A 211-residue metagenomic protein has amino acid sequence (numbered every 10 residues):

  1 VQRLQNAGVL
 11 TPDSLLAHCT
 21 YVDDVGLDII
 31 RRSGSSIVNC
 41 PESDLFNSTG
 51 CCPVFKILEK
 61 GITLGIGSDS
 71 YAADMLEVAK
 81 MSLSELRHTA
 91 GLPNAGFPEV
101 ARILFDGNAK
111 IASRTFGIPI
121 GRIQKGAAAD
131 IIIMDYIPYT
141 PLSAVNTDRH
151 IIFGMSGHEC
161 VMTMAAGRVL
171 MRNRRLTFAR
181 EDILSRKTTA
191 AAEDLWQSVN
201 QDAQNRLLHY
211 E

Functional and structural regions predicted by a protein language model:
V1-S36, N47-L64: Histidine/acidic residue-rich metal-binding segments in metalloenzymes
N6-V9, D13, P53-P138, G154-M155: His/Asp/Glu-enriched, well-ordered alpha-helical/loop segment that forms or immediately abuts the divalent-metal
L16, I30, I37, A79 (+2 more regions): Conserved, mostly hydrophobic/aromatic
L27, G50-C51, L76, V145 (+1 more regions): Conserved strand-to-helix beginnings and helix N-cap segments that scaffold or border functional pockets
I30-C40, A190-D194, S198: Short, electropositive alpha-helical surface patch
P41-F46, D69-Y71: Short, acidic/turn-prone active-site loops that include or flank metal/cofactor- and phosphate-binding residues
L45-S48, R114-F116: Active-site glycine- and acidic-residue-rich loops that bind and position anionic ligands or nucleotide-like cofactors
F105-E211: Active-site microenvironment of metallo-dependent hydrolases
